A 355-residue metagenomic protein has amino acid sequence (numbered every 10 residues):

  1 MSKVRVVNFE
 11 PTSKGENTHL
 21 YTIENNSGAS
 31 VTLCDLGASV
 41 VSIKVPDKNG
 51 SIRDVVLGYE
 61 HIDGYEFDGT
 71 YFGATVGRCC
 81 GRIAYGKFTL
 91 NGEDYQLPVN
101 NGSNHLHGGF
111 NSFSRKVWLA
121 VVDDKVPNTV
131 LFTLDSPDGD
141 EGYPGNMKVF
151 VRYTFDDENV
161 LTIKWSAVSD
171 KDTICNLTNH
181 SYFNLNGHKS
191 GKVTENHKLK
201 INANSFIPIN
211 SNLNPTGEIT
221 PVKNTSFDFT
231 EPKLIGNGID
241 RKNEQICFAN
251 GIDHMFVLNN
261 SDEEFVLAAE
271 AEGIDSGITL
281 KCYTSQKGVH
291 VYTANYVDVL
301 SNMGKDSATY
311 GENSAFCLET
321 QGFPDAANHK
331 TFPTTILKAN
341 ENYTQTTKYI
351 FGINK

Functional and structural regions predicted by a protein language model:
S2-K355: An exposed, glycine/acidic-rich loop-and-rim segment of catalytic or binding clefts
